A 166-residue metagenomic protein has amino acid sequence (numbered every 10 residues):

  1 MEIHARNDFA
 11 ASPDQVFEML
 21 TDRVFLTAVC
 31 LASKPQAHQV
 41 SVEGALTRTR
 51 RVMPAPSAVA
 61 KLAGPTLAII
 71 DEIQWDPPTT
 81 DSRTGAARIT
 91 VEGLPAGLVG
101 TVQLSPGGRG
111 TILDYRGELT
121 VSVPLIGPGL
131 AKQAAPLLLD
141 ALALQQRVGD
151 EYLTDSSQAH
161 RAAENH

Functional and structural regions predicted by a protein language model:
M1-R51, A63: Hydrophobic ligand-binding cavity/cleft-lining segments
E2-H4, T66-E72, A96-T101: Short, surface-exposed coil-to-beta transition loops
A5-F9, R51, D71, V102 (+1 more regions): A structural signal for short, well-ordered beta-strand segments
T27-S33, D81-S82, L94-P95: Short secondary-structure junctions
S33-V42, Q74-W75, V99-P106: Short amphipathic beta-strand and strand-loop transition segments with alternating hydrophobic
Q39-R88: Glycine-rich portal/gate segments that line the openings of hydrophobic small-molecule binding cavities
D76-P77, G127-H166: A conserved amphipathic terminal alpha-helix motif
R83-P136: Beta-strand/loop substructures that line and gate deep hydrophobic ligand-binding cavities in soluble
